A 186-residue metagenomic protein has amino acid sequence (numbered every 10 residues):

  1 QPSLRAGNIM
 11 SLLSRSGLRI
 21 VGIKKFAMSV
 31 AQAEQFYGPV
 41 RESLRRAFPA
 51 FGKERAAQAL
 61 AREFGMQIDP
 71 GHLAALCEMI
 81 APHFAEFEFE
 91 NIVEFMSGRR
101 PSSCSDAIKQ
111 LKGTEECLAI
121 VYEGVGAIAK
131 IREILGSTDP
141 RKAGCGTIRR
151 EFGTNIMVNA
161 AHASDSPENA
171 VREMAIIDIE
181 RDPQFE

Functional and structural regions predicted by a protein language model:
P2-E186: Non-catalytic terminal and connector segments of soluble metabolic enzymes
